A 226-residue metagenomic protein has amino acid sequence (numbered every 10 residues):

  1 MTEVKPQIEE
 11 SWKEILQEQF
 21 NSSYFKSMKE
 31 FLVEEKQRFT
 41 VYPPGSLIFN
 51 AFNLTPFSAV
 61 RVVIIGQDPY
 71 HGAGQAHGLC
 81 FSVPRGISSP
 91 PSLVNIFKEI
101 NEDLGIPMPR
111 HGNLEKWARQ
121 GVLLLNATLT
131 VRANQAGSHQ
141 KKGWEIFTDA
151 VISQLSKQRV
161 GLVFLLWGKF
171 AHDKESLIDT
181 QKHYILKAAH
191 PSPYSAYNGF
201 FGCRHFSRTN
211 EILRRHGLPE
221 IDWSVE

Functional and structural regions predicted by a protein language model:
V4-L16: Generic N-terminal amphipathic, Lys/Arg-enriched alpha-helix
P6, E18-L166, F170-D173, I178-D179 (+4 more regions): A polyanion-binding, active-site-adjacent surface
F200: C-terminal substrate-binding/active-site "lid" region of AdoMet-derived donor-dependent transferases
C203-R204: Polytopic transmembrane helical bundles with strong interfacial aromatic enrichment
